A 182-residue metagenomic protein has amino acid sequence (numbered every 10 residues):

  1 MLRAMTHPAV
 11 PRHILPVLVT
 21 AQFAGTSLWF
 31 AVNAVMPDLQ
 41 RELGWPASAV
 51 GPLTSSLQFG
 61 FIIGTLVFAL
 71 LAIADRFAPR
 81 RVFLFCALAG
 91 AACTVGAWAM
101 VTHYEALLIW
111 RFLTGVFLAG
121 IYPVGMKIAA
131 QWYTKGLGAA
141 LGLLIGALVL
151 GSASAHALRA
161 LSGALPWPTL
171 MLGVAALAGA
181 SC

Functional and structural regions predicted by a protein language model:
H13-A47, T65-F68: Extracytoplasmic
F23, C93, Y104-G120: Hydrophobic core of transmembrane alpha-helices in multi-pass small-molecule transporters, especially MFS/SLC-type
T26, F30, G115-P123, A153: Small-residue-rich segments within alpha-helical transmembrane domains of MFS-like 12-TM solute carriers
F30, Q58-L66, S152-A153: Residue-level signature of mid-helix packing/kink "hotspots" within the transmembrane helices of 12-pass Major
W45-T54, H103, L107, L141: Juxtamembrane helix-start elements in MFS-like secondary transporters
I63-E105: Conserved MFS/SLC helix-loop-helix module at the cytosolic interface between two early adjacent transmembrane helices
T102, A106, K135-G136, L143-C182: Helix-loop-helix hairpin linking two adjacent transmembrane segments in secondary transporters
W110-A147: Cytoplasmic helix-loop-helix junction between adjacent transmembrane helices in 12-TM secondary transporters
